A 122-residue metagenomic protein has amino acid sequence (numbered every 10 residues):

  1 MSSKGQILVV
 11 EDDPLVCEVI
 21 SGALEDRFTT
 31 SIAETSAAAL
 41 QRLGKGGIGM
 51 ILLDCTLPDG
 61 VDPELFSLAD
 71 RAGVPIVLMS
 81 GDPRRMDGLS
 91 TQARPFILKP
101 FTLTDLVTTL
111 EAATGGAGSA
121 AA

Functional and structural regions predicted by a protein language model:
K4-P14, I20, I51: Conserved acidic segment of CheY-like receiver
P14-S31: Two-component/phosphorelay signaling modules centered on CheY-like receiver
I32-M50: Acidic, metal-coordinating helix/loop segments flanking the phosphotransfer/catalytic sites of two-component signaling
T35, D59-E64: Acidic catalytic/metal-coordinating carboxylates
D54: Active-site residues of response regulator receiver
D62-V74: Short amphipathic alpha-helix used as the core "switch/output" element in two-component signaling
M79-G81: Hydrophobic/aromatic residues positioned on beta-strands within the core alpha/beta folds
F101-A112, A121: C-terminal output helix
